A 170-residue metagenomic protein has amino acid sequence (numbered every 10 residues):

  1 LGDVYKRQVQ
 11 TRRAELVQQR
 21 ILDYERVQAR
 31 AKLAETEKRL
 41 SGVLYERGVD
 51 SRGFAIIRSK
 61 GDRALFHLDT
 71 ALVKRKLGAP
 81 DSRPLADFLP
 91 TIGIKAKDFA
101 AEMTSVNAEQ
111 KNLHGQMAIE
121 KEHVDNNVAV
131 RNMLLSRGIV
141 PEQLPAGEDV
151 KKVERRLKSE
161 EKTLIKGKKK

Functional and structural regions predicted by a protein language model:
D3-K170: Positively charged, phosphate-engaging catalytic surfaces used for nucleic-acid and nucleotide handling
